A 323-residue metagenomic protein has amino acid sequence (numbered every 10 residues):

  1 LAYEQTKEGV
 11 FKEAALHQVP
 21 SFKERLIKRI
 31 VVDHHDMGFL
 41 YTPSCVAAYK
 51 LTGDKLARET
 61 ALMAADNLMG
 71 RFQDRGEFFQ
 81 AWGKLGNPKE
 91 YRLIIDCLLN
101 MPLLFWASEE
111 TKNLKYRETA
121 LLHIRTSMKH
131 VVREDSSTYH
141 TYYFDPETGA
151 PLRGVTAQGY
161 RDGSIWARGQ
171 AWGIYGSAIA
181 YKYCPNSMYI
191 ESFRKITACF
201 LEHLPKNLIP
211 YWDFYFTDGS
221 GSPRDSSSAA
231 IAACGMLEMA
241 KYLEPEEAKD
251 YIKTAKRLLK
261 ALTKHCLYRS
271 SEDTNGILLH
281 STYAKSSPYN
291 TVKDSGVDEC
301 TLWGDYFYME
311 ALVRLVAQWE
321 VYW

Functional and structural regions predicted by a protein language model:
L1-W323: Glycan-recognition and catalytic cores of secretory/periplasmic carbohydrate-active enzymes
